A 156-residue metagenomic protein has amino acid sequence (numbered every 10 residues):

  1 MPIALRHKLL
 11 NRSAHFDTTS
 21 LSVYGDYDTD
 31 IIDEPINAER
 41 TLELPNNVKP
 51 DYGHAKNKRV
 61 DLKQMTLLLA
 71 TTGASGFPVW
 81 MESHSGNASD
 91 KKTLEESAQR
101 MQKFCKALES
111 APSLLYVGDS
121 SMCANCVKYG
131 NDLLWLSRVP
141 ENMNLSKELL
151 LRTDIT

Functional and structural regions predicted by a protein language model:
M1-T156: Conserved, well-structured functional cores that handle cations and Mg-NTP chemistry
